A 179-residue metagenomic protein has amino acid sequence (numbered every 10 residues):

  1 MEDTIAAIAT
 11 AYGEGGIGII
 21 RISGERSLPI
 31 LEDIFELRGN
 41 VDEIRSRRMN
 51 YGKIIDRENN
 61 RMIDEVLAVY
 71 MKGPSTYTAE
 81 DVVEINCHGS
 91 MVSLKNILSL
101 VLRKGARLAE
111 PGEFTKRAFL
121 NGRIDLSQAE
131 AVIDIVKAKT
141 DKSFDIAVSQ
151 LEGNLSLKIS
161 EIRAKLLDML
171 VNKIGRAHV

Functional and structural regions predicted by a protein language model:
M1-D145, S149, G153: A glycine-rich (often HGG/GG-containing) alpha/beta subdomain
L151, L155-L170: Amphipathic alpha-helical coiled-coil segments
A177-V179: Conserved small/polar residues in nucleotide/adenosyl-binding loops
